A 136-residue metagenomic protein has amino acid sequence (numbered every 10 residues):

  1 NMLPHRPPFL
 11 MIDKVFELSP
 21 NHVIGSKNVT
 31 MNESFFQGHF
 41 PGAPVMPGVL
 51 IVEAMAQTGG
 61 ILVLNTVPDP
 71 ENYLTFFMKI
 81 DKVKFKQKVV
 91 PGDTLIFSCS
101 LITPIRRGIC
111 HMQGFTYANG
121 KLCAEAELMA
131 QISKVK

Functional and structural regions predicted by a protein language model:
N1-R6, N72: Short aromatic-glycine motifs in intrinsically disordered, low-complexity regions
P7-M46: Catalytic strand-loop segment that frames the active site of acyl-thioester-processing enzymes
I12-D13, I80, H111, E125: Hydrophobic residues on conserved beta-strands that form the core of alpha/beta folds
D13-F16, D81, K86, S100-I102 (+1 more regions): Conserved positions in beta-strands of structured domains
V15, M46-P70: Active-site helix/loop of acyl-thioester processing domains in fatty-acid/polyketide metabolism, spanning hotdog-fold
H22-I24, V89-I96, I102-K136: HotDog/MaoC-like acyl-thioester-processing domains
G59-S98, C123, A130: Hydrophobic beta-strand-centered segment that forms part of the acyl-chain substrate-binding groove
